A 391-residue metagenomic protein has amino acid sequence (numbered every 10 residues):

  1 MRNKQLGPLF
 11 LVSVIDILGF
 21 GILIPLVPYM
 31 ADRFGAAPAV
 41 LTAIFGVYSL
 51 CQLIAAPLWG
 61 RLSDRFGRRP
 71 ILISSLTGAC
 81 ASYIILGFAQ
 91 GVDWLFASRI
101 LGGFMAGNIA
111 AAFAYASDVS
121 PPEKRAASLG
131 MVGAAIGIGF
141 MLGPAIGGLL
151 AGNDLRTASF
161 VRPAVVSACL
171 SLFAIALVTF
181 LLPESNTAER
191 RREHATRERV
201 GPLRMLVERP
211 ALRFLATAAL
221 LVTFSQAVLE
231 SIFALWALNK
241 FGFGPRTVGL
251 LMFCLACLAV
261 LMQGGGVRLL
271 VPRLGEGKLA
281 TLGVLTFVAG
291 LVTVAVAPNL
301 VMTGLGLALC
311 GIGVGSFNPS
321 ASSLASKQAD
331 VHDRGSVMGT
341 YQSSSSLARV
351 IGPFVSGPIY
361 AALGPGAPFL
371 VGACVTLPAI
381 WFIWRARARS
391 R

Functional and structural regions predicted by a protein language model:
M1-N3, P183-T217: Juxtamembrane intracellular "pre-TM" segments in multi-pass secondary transporters
P25-A39, S231-T247: Short amphipathic helix-loop junctions that connect adjacent transmembrane helices in Major Facilitator Superfamily/SLC
L53-V92: Conserved MFS/SLC helix-loop-helix module at the cytosolic interface between two early adjacent transmembrane helices
A56-G67, M262-E276, Y360: Helix-to-loop junctions at the C-terminal end of transmembrane segments in multipass secondary transporters
S98-G137: Cytoplasmic helix-loop-helix junction between adjacent transmembrane helices in 12-TM secondary transporters
V132-F180: Helix-loop-helix hairpin linking two adjacent transmembrane segments in secondary transporters
L170-A188, F382-A386: C-terminal membrane-cytosol helix-exit motif in multi-pass small-molecule transporters
M262, G277-A321: C-terminal transmembrane helical hairpin of 12-TM major facilitator-type secondary transporters
